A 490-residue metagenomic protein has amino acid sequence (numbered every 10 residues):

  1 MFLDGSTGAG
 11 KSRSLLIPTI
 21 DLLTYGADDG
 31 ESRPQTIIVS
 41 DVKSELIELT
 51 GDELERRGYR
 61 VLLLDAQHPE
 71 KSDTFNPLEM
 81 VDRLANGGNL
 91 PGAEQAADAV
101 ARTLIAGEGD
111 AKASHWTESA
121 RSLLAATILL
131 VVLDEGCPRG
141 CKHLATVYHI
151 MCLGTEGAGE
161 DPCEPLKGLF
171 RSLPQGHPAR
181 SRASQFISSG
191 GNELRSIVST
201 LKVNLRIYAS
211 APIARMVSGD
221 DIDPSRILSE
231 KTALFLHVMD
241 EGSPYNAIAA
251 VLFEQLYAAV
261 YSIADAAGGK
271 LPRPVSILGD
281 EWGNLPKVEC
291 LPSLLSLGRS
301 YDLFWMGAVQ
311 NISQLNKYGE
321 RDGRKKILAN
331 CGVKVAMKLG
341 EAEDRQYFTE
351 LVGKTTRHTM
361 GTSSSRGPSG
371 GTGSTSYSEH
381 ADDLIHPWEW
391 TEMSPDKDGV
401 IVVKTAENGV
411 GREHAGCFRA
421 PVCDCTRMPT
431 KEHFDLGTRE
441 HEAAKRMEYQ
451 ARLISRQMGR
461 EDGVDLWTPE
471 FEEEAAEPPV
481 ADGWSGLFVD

Functional and structural regions predicted by a protein language model:
F2-L303, E389-G416, P421-D490: P-loop NTPase motor domains
L295-L297, Y301-I401, D465, D482-F488: Conserved ATP-driven motor cores of ASCE-family P-loop NTPases powering translocation/secretion/packaging/pilus
